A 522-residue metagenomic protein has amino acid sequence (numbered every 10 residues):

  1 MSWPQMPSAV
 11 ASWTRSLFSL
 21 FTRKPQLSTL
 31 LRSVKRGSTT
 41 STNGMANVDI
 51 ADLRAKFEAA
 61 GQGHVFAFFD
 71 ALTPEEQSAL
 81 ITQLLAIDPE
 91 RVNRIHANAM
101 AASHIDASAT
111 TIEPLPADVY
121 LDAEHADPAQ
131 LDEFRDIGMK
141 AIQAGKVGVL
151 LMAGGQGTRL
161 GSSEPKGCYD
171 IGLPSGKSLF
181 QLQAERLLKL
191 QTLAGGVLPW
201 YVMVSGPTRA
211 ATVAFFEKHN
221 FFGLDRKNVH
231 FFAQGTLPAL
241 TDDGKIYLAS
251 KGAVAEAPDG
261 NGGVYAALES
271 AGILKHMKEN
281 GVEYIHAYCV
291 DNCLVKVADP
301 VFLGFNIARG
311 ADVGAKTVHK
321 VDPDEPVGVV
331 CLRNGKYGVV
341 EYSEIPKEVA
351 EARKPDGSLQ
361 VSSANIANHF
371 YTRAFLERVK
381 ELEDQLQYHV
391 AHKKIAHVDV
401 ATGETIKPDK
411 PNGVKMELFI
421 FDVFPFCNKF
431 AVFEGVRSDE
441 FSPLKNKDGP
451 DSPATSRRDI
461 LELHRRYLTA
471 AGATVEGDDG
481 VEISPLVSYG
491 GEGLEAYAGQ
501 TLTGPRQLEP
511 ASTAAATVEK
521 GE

Functional and structural regions predicted by a protein language model:
S2-P4, S8, S12-S19, R23 (+3 more regions): Low-acidity, Ser/Thr- and Arg-rich intrinsically disordered low-complexity segments
A9-V10, S33, N47, H389 (+1 more regions): Detector for intrinsically disordered, low-structure N-terminal pre-sequences
N47-H230, P238, Y247-A266, L274-K275 (+4 more regions): N-terminal glycine-rich phosphate-binding loop and ensuing alpha1 helix
L150, Y169, Y201, H230-F232 (+4 more regions): Hydrophobic/aromatic beta-strand patches that form the interior of the parallel beta-sheet core in alpha/beta enzyme
G154, V290, Y371: Single, functionally critical "micro-switch" positions that shape active/binding sites and transmembrane helices
F221, R226-E325: Conserved beta-loop-beta/alpha segment of the NTase-like Rossmann-fold superfamily that binds/positions NTPs
G281-H286, L294-A298, L303-T474, D478: Catalytic core of tubulin tyrosine ligase-like
